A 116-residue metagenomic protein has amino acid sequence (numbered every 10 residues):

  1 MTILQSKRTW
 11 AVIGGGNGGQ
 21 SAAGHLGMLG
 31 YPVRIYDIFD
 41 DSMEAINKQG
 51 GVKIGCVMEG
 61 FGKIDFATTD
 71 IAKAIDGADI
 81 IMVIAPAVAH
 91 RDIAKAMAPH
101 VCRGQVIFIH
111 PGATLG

Functional and structural regions predicted by a protein language model:
M1-C56: NAD(P)+-binding Rossmann beta1-loop-alpha1 motif at the extreme N-terminus of oxidoreductases
I3-K7, G77, V101-R103: Short helix-loop-beta connector
G14, G62-K63, A85: Residues that cap or flank secondary-structure elements
G24, A72, K95-A98: Alpha-helical segments flanking ligand/cofactor-binding loops in enzyme cores
F61-G77: Short acidic low-complexity segments
I81-M82: N-terminal Rossmann-like NAD(P) cofactor-binding module of classical short-chain dehydrogenase/reductase
A87-G116: Rossmann-like NAD(P)(H) cofactor-binding subdomain of soluble oxidoreductases
